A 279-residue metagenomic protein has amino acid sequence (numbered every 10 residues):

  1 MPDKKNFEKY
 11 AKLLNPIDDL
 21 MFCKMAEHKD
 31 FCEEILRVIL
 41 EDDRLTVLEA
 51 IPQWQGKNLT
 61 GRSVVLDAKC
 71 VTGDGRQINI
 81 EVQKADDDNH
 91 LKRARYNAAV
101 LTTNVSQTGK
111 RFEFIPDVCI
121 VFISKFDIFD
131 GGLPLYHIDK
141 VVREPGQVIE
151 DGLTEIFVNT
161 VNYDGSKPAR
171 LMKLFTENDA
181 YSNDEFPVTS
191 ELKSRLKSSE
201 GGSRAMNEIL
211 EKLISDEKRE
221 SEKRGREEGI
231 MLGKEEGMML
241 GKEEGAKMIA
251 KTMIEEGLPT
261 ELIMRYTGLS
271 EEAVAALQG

Functional and structural regions predicted by a protein language model:
M1-G202: Conserved single-residue anchors adjacent to enzymatic active/cofactor-binding motifs
P2-K12, P16, L20, I78-Q83 (+1 more regions): Short, charged alpha-helical interaction segments and adjacent helix-coil junctions
